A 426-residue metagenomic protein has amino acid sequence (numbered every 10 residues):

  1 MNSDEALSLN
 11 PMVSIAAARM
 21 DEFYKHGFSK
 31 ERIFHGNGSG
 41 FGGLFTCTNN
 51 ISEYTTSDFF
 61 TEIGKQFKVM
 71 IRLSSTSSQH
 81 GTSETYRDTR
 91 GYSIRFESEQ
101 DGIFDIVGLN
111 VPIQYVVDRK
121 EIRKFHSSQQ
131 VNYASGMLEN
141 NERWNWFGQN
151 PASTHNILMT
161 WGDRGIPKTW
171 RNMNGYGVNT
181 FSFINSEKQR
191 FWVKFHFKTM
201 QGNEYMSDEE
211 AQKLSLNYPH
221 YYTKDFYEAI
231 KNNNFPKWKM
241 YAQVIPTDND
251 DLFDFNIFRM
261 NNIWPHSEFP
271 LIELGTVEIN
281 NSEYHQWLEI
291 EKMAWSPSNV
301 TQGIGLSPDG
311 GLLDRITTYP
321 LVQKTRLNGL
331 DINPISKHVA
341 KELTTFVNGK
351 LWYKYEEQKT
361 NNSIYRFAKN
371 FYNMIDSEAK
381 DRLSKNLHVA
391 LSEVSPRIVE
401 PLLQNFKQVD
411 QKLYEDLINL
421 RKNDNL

Functional and structural regions predicted by a protein language model:
M1-L426: Active-site-adjacent core segments of small-molecule enzymes
